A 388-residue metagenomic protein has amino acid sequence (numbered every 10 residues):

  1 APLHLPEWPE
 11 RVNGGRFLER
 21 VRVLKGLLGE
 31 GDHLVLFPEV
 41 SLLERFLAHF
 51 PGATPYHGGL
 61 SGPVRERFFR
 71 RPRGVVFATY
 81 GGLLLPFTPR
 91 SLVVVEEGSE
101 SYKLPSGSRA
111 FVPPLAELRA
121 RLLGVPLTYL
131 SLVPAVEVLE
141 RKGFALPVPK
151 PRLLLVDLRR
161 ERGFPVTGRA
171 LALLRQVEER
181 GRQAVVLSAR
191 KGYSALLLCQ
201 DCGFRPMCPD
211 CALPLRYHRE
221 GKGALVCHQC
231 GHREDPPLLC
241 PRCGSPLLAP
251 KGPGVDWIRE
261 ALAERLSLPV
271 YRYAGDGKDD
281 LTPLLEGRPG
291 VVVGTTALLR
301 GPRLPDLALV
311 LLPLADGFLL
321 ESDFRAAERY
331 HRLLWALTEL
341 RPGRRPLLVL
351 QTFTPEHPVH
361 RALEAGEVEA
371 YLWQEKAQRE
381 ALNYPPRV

Functional and structural regions predicted by a protein language model:
P2-G74, A78-V388: Inter-lobe coupling/hinge segments of SF2-like helicase ATPases
